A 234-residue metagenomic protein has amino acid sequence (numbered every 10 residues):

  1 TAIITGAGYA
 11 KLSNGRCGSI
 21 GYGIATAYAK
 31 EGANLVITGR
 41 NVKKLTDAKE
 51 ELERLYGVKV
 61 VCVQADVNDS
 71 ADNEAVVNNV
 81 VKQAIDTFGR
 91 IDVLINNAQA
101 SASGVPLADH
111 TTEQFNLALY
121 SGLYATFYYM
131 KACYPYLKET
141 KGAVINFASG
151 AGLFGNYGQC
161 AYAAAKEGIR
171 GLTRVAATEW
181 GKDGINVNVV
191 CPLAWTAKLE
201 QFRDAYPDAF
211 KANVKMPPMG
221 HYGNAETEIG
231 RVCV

Functional and structural regions predicted by a protein language model:
T1-L35: Canonical Rossmann dinucleotide-binding motif of NAD(H)/NADP(H)-dependent dehydrogenases/reductases, specifically
V105-L107, T111-N116, F210-N213: Substrate-binding pocket helix/loop in short-chain dehydrogenase/reductase
A108, F154-A161, K182-D183, G220: Active-site loop immediately N-terminal to the catalytic Tyr-X3-Lys motif of short-chain dehydrogenase/reductase
M130, A165, T173: Active-site helix of classical SDR
P135, T178-K182: Alpha-helical segment proximal to the catalytic Tyr-Lys
S149: Residue(s) in the substrate-gating loop at a strand-loop-helix junction that position the organic substrate next
K182, V189, D208-V234: C-terminal helical subdomain
